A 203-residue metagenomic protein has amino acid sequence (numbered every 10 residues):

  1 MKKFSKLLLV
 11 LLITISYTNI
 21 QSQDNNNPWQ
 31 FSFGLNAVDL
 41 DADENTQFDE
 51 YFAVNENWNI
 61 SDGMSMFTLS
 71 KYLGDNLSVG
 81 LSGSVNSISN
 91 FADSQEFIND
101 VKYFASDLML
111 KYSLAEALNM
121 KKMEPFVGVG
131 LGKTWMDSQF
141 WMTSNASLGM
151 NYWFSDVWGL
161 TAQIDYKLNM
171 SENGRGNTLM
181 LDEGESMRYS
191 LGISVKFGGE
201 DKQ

Functional and structural regions predicted by a protein language model:
M1-N27: Bacterial Sec-dependent N-terminal signal peptides
S22-K71: Short glycine/proline- and aromatic-enriched beta-strand/turn motifs that initiate or cap beta-hairpins
D24, L40-T46, V54-E56, S82-F91 (+1 more regions): Predominantly the C-terminal beta-signal and adjacent terminal strand-loop region of outer-membrane beta-barrel
N27-W29, N59-S65, D100-S106, M123 (+2 more regions): Residues that define the transmembrane beta-barrel architecture of outer-membrane proteins
Q30-G34, G128, G192: Soluble periplasmic/extracytoplasmic beta-strand elements of cell-envelope proteins
A53-N57, L69, E96-I98, A117 (+3 more regions): Outer-membrane beta-barrel proteins
S70-S144, V195-F197: Gram-negative (and chloroplast) outer-membrane scaffold detector with strong preference for beta-barrel transmembrane
